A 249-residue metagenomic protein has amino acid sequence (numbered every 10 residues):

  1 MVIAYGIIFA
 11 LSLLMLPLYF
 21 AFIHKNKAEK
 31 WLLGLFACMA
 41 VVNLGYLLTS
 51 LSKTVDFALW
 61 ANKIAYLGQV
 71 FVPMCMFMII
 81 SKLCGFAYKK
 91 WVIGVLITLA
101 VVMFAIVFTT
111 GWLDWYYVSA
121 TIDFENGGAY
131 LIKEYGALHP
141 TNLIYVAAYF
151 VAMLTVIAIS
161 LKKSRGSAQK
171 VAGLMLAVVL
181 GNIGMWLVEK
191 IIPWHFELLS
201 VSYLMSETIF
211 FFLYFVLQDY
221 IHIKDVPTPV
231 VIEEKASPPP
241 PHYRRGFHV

Functional and structural regions predicted by a protein language model:
M1-A10, A105-V156, E189, W194-L199: Extracellular-loop-to-transmembrane junctions of the mid-late helices
M1-S12, K25-G111, L199-L204: Individual alpha-helical transmembrane segments in multi-pass integral membrane proteins
V2, G166-V230: Interfacial "cap-and-anchor" motif at the non-cytosolic start of specific transmembrane alpha-helices
L16-K25, S81-G85, I157-R165, L213-Q218: Structural signal for the C-terminal ends of transmembrane alpha-helices and the immediately following loop
P17-Y19, Y46-T49, V107, W186-E189 (+1 more regions): Structural signal for membrane-spanning alpha-helices in multi-pass inner-membrane proteins, emphasizing helix cores
A21-G45, K63, I97, K133-K190: Alpha-helical transmembrane segments of multi-pass integral membrane proteins
S52-D56, S81-C84, L113-Y117, P193 (+1 more regions): A cytosolic-side transmembrane-helix exit/cap motif
D219-R244, H248-V249: Amphipathic HAMP/coiled-coil signal-transducing linker helices that couple sensory inputs to cytosolic output domains
